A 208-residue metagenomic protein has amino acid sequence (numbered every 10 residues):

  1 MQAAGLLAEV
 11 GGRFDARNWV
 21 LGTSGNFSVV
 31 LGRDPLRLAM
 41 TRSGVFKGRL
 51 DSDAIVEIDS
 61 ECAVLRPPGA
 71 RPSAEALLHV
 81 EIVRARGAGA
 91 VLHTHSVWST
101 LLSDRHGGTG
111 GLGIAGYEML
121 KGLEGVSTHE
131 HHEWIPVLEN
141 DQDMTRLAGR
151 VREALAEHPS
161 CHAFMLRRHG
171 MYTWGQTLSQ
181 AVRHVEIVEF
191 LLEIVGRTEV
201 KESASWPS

Functional and structural regions predicted by a protein language model:
M1-S208: Glycine-rich flexible loops
